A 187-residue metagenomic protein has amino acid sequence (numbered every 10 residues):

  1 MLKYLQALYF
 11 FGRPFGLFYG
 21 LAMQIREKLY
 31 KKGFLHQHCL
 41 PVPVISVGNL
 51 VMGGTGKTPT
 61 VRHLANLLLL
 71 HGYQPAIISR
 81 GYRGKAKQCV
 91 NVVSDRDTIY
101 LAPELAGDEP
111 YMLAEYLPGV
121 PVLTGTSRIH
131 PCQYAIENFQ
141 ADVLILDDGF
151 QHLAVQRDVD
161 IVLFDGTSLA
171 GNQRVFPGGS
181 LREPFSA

Functional and structural regions predicted by a protein language model:
M1-P43: A transmembrane-helix-recognition feature enriched in membrane-embedded lipid enzymes and envelope glyco-/phospholipid
F18, T58, L113, D147: Residue-level signal for inorganic ion chemistry
I25-Y30, T124-S127, V143-D148, R174-E183: Short gly/ser/thr-rich secondary-structure transition/capping motifs
C39, H63-L123: N-terminal phosphate/diphosphate-binding loop that engages ATP/GTP or pyrophosphate donors across diverse enzyme folds
V44-S46, I145, I161-L163: Structural motif
S46-L64: Glycine-rich phosphate-binding P-loop
A114-Q156: Phosphate-binding/switch loop-helix module in NTP-utilizing enzymes
A135-E137, G149-A187: Conserved catalytic-core segment of NTP-binding enzymes
